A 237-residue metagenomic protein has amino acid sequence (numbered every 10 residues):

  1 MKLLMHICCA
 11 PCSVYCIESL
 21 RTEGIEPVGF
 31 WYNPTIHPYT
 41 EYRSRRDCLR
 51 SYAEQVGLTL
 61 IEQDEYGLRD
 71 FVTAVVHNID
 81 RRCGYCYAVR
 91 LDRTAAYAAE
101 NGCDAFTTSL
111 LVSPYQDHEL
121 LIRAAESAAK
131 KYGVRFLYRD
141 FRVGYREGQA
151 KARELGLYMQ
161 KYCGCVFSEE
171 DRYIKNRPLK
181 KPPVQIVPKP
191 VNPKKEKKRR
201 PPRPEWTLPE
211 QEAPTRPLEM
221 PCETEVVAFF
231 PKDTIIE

Functional and structural regions predicted by a protein language model:
M1-E237: Nucleotide-activated chemistry modules centered on ATP-dependent adenylation/adenylyltransferase
